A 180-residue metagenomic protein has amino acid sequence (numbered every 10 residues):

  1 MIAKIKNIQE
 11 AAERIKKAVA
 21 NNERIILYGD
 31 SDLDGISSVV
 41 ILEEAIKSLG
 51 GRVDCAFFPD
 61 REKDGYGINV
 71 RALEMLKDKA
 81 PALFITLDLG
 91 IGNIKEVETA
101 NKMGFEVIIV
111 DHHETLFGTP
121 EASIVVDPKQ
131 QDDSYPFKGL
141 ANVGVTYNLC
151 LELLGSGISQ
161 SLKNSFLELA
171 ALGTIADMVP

Functional and structural regions predicted by a protein language model:
M1-P180: Replace "Mg2+/Mn2+-dependent" with "divalent metal-dependent
